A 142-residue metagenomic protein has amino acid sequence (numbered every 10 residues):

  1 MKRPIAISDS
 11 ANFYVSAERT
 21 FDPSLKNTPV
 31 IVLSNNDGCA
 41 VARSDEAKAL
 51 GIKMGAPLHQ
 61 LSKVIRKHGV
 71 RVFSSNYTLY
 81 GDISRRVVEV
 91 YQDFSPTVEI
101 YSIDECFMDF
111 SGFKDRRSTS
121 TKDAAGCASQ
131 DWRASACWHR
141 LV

Functional and structural regions predicted by a protein language model:
M1-V142: Gly/Gly-Pro- and Ser/Thr-rich, intrinsically disordered tail segments characteristic of DNA damage-repair and tolerance
